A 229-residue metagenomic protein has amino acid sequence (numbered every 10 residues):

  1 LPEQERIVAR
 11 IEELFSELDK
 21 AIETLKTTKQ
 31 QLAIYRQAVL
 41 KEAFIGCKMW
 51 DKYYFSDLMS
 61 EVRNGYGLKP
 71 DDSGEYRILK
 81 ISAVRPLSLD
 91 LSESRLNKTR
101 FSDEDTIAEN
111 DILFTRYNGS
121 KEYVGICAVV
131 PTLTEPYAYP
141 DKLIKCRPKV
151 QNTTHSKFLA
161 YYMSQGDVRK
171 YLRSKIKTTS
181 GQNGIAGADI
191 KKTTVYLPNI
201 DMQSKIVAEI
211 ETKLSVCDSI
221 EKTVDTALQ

Functional and structural regions predicted by a protein language model:
L1-P2, Y66, P136-I144, T154-K157 (+2 more regions): A short glycine-rich beta-alpha junction/loop motif
L1-V8, S16, T27-T28, I34 (+3 more regions): Non-catalytic DNA-recognition/assembly elements of restriction-modification systems
E23: Conserved glycine-bearing catalytic or ligand-binding loops at nucleotide- and phosphate-handling centers of large
S56-L68, S82-I112: Sequence-specific dsDNA recognition surfaces
E75: Short aromatic-glycine-enriched beta-strand elements
K80-I81, D103-S164, G181-G187: A short beta-sheet element
